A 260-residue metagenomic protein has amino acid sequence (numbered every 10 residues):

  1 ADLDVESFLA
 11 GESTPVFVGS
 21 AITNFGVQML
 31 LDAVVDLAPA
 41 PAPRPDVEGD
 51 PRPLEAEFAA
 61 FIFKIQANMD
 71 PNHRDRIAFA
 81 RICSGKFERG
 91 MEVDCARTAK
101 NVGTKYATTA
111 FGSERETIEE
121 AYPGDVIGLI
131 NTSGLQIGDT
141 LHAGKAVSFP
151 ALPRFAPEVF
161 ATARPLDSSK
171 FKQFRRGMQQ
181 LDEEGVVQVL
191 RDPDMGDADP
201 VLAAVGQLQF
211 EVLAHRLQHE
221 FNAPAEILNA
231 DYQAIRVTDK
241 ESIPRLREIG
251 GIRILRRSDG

Functional and structural regions predicted by a protein language model:
A1-G260: Structural and coupling elements of P-loop NTPases
